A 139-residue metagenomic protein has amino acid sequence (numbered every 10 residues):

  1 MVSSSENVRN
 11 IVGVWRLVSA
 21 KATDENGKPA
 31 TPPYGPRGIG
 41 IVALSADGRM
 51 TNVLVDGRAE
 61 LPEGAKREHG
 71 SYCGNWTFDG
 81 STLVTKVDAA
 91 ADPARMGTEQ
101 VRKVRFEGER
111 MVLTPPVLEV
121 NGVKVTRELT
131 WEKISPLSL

Functional and structural regions predicted by a protein language model:
M1-C73, F78-L139: Lipid interaction determinants
